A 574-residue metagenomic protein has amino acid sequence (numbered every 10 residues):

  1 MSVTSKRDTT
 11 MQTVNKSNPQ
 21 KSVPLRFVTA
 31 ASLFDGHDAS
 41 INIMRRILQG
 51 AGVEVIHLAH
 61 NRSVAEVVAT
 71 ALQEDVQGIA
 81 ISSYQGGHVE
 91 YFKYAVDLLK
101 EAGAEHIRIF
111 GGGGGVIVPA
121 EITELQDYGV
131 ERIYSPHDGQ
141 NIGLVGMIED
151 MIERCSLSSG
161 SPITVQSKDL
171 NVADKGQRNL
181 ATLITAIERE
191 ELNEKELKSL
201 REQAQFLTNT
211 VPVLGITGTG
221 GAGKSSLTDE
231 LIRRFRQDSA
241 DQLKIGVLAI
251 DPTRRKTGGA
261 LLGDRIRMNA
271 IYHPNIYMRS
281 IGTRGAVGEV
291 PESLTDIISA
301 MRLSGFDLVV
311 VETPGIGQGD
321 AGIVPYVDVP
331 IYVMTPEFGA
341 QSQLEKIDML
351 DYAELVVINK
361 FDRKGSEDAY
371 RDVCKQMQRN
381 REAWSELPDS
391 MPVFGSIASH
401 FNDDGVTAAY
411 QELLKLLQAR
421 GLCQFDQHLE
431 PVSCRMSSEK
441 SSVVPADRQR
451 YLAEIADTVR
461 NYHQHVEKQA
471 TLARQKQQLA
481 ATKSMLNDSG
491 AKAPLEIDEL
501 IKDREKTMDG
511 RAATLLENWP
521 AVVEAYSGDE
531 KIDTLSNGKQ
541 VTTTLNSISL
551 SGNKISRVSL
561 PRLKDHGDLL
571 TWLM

Functional and structural regions predicted by a protein language model:
T13-V14, L144-P212: Extreme N-terminal, non-catalytic leader segments that precede Walker-type/kinase nucleotide-binding cores
F34, I41-G146: Cofactor-cradling patches in redox/metallo enzymes
S83-H88, D307, T313-G317, Y326-Q343 (+2 more regions): Conserved Switch II/interswitch segment of TRAFAC-class P-loop GTPases
E124-I152, D351-D426: Canonical P-loop GTPase G-domain recognition
S158, P162-T164, N380-P494: C-terminal end of P-loop GTPase domains and the immediately downstream helical coupling element
I187-V211, A222, L227, L231-G319 (+2 more regions): Nucleotide-state-sensitive switch-loop elements of NTP-binding domains
L214-I216: Hydrophobic anchor at the beta1->P-loop junction of P-loop NTPases
A481-M574: A non-catalytic, extended alpha-helical scaffold characteristic of dynamin-superfamily P-loop GTPases
